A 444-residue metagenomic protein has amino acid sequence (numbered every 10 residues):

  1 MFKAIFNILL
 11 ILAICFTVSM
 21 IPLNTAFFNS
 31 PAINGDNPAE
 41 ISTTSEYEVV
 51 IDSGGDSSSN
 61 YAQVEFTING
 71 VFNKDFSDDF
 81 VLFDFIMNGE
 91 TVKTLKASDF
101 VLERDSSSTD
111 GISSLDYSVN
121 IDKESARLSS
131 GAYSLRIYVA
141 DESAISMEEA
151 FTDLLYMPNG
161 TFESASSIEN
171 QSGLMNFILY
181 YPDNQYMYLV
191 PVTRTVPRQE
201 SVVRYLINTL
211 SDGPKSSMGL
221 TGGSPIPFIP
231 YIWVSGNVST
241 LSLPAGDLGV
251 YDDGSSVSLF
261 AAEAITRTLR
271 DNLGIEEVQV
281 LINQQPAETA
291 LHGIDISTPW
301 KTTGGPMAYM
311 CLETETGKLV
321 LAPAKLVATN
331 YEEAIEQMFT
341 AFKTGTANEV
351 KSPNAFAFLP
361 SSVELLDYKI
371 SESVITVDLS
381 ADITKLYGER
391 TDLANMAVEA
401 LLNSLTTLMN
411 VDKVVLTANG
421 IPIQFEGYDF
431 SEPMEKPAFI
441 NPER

Functional and structural regions predicted by a protein language model:
F2-R444: Bimodal "functional hotspot" detector
